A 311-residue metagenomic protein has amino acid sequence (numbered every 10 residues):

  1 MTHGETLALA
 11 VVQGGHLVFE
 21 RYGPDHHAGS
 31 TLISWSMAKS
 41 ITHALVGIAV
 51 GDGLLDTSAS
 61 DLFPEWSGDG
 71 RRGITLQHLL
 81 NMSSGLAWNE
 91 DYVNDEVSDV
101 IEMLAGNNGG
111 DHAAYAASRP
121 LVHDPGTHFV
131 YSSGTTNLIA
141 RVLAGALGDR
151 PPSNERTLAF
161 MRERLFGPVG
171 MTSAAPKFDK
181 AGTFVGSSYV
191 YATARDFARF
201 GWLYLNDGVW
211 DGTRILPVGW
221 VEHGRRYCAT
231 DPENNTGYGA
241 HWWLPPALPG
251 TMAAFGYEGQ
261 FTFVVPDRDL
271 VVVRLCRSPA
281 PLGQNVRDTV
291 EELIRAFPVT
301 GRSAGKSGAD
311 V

Functional and structural regions predicted by a protein language model:
M1-H26, T262-F263, D269-V273: A short, well-structured edge-of-sheet supersecondary motif
G15, L32-S58, L79, I139-L143 (+1 more regions): Active-site SXXK
F19, D95-D124, N154-A174: Short, charged, amphipathic alpha-helices and their helix-cap/turn boundaries
I33, G51-A87, S118, G148-S188: Active-site helix/loop module of the DD-peptidase/beta-lactamase fold, centered on the serine-lysine SxxK catalytic
S67-N94, E102, H112-P125, G134-N137 (+1 more regions): Conserved catalytic neighborhood of penicillin-recognizing serine enzymes
T135-L143, S188-V209, Q260-C276: Active-site-proximal alpha-helical segments within enzyme catalytic domains
T172-F178, E222-V271: Active-site Gly/Thr loop motif
A254-V311: Structured C-terminal helix/loop/strand segments within mature extracytoplasmic catalytic/sensor domains
